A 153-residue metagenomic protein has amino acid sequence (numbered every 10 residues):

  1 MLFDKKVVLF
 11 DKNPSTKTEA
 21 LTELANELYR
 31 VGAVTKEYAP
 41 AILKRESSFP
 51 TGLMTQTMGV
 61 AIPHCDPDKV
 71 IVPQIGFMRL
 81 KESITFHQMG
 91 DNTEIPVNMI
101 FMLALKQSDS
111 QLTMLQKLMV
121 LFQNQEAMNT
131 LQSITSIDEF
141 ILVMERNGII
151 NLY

Functional and structural regions predicted by a protein language model:
M1-Y153: Cytosolic covalent-transfer regions centered on His/Cys nucleophiles that carry phosphoryl or persulfide groups
